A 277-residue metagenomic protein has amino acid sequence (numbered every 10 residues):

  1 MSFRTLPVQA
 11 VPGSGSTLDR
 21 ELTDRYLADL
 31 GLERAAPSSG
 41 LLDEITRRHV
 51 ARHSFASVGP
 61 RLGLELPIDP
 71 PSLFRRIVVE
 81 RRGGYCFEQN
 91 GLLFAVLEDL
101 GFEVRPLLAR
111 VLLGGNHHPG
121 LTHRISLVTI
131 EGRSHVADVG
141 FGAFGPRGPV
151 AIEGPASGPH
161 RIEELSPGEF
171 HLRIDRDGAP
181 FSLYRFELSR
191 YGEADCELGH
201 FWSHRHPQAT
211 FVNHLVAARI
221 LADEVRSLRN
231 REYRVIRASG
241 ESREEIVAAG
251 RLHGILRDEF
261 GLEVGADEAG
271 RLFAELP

Functional and structural regions predicted by a protein language model:
S2-R4, V8-A10, S14-D24, A28-L30 (+3 more regions): His-Asp-centered catalytic microenvironments across diverse enzyme cores, prominently the transglutaminase-like
T17-R81: Secondary-structure boundary elements
D24, D43, R47, E88-D99 (+1 more regions): A broad, structural surface signal
D29, D99, D258-E259: Residues at alpha-helix termini
V78-Y85, G115: Short secondary-structure transition/capping motifs
R82-L108, S126, A217: Cysteine-centered nucleophilic/redox motifs
R234, A238-P277: Extended, charged low-complexity segments that frequently continue into or abut oligomerization scaffolds
